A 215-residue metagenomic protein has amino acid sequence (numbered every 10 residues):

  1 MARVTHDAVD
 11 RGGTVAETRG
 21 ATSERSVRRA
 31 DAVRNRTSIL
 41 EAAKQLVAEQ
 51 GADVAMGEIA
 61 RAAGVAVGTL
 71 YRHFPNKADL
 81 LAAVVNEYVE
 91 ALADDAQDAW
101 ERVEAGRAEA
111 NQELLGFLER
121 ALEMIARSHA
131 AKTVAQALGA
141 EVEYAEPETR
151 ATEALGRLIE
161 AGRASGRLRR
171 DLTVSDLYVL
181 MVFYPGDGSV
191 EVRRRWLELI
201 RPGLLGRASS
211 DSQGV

Functional and structural regions predicted by a protein language model:
M1-D53, G57-A62, D79: Basic, helix-initiating cap at the start of DNA-binding domains
M1-S23, E153, R157-R167, L180-V215: C-terminal peripheral helix-coil segments that are non-catalytic and often amphipathic
N35, V84, Y88, L92 (+5 more regions): Hydrophobic/aromatic residues within well-ordered alpha-helical segments
V47, A55-M56, A66-V67, L81-Y88 (+1 more regions): Amphipathic alpha-helical segments enriched in hydrophobic/aromatic and basic residues that form the DNA-contacting
G51-A52, R72, R169: Helix-turn-helix/winged-helix DNA-binding modules
G64-F74: Short hydrophobic/aromatic patch on the recognition helix
D79, G116-R157, V182-G186: Short secondary-structure transition hinges
A83, E90, D94-R127: Hydrophobic alpha-helical connector segments
